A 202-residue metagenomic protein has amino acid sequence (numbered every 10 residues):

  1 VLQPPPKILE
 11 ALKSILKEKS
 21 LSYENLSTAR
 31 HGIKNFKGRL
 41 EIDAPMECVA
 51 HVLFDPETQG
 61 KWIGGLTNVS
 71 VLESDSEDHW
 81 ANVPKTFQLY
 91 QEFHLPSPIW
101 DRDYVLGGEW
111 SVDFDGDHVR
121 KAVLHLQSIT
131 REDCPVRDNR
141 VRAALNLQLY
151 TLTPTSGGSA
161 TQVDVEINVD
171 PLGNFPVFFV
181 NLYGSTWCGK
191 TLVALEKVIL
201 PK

Functional and structural regions predicted by a protein language model:
V1-K202: Eukaryotic helix-grip
